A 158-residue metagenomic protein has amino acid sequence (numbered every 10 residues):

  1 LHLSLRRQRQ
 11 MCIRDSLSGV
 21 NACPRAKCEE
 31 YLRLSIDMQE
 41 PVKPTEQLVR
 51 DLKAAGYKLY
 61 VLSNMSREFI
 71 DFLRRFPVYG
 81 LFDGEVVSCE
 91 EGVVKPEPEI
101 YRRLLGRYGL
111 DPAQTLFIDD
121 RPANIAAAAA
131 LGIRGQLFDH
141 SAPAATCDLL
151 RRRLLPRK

Functional and structural regions predicted by a protein language model:
L1-R9, I13-D15: Single conserved hydrophobic/aromatic residue that forms the stacking wall/gate of nucleotide- or nucleobase-binding
R7-Q8, L52, V61, E85 (+1 more regions): Generic structural signal for small/hydrophobic residues in well-ordered secondary structure, especially within
R14-L17, Y31-S35, F69, L73: Hydrophobic alpha-helical core bundles mediating ligand binding, dimerization, or RNAP-core interactions
S16-Y31, G84-E85: Short, basic/glycine-rich phosphate-binding loops at helix/coil junctions that contact nucleotide phosphates
R25-Y60, P98: Short, acidic loop-to-helix structural element flanking the phosphoryl-transfer center in phosphate-processing enzymes
P41-T45, D71, R121: Amphipathic coiled-coil/heptad-repeat helices and related helical stalk/stem segments that mediate oligomerization
S66-R67, L73-K158: Asp-based, Mg2+/Mn2+-dependent phosphohydrolase catalytic module
